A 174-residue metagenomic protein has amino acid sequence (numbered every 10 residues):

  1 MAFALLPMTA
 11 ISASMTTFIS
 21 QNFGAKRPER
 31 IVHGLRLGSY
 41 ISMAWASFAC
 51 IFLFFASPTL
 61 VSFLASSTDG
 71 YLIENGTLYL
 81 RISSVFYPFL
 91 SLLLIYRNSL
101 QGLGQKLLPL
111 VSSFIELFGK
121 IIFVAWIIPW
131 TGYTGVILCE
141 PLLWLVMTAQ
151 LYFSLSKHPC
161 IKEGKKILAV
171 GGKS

Functional and structural regions predicted by a protein language model:
M1-I51, F55-S57, L90-G104, L108-S112: Small-residue-rich hydrophobic transmembrane alpha-helices
T9, S66, G70, Y79-I82 (+4 more regions): Short, well-ordered coil↔helix boundary/capping segments
I19-V85, I127-S174: Short alpha-helical transmembrane segments in multi-pass integral membrane proteins
I51, I95-S99, I121-W126, Y152: Alpha-helical transmembrane segments of multipass membrane proteins
E74, L94-R97, S113, A125 (+1 more regions): A generic structural signal for well-ordered alpha-helical surface patches
K106-L108, I121-F123, T134: A short pocket-lining beta-strand/turn micro-motif at the edge of beta-sheets
E116-I121, L143: Hydrophobic membrane-spanning alpha-helices of multi-pass integral membrane proteins
